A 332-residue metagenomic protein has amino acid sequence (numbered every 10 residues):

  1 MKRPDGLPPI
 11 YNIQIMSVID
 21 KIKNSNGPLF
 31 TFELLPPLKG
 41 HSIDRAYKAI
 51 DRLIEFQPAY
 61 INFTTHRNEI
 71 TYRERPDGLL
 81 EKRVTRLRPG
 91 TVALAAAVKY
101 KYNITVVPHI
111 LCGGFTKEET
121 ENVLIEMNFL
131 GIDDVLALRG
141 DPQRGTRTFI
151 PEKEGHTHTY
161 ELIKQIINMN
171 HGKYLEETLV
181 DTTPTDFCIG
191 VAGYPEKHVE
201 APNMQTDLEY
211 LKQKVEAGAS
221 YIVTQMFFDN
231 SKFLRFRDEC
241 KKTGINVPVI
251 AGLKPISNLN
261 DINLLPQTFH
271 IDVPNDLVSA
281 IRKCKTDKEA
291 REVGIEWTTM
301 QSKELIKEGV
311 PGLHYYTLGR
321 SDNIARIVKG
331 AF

Functional and structural regions predicted by a protein language model:
Q14-F32, Y174-D186: N-terminal amphipathic alpha-helix/helix-capping segment at the start of soluble metabolic enzymes
I15-D20, D44-A59, T64-Y102: Glycine-rich, positively charged N-terminal anion/phosphate-binding segment
F32-R45, V107-E118, C188-Q205, K283-E296: Active-site mouth loops of central-metabolism enzymes
E33, I61, M127, K214 (+3 more regions): Conserved, mostly hydrophobic/aromatic
H41-L53, E118-L124, N203-Q213, I295-S302: Short, acidic/polar
A59-P89, Q143-K153, S220-F233, L318-R320: Glycine-rich, proline-tolerant flexible connector loops at the mouths of alpha/beta enzymes
K117-K164: Flexible, glycine-rich active-site loops centered on histidine and acidic residues that chelate a metal or position
G140, K153-D186, V191-E200, D238 (+3 more regions): Active-site pocket-lining/capping segments in soluble small-molecule metabolic enzymes
